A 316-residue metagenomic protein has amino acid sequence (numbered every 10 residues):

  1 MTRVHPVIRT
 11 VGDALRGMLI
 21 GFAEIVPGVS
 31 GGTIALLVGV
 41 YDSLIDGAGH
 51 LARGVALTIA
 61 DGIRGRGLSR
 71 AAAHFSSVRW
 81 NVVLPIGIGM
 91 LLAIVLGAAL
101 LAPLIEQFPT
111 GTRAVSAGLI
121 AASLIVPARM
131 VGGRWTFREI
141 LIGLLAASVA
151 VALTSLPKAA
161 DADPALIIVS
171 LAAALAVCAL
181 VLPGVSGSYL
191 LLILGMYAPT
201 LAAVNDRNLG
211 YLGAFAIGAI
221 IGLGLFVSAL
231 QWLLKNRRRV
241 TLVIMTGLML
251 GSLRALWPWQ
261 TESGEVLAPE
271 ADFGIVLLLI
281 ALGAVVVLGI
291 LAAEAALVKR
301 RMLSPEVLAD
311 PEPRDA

Functional and structural regions predicted by a protein language model:
T2-I25, S30-L182, S186-A316: Multi-pass membrane proteins that catalyze or facilitate reactions on polyprenyl-/lipid-phosphate substrates and their
